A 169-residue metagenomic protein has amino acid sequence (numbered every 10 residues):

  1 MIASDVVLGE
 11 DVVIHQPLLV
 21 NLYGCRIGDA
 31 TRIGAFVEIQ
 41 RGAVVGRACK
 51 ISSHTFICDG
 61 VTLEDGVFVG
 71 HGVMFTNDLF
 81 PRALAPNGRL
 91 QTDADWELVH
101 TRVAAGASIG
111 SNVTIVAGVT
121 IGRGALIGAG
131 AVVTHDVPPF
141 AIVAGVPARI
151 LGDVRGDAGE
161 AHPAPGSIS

Functional and structural regions predicted by a protein language model:
M1-S4, I14-I27, R32-V119, V146-P147 (+1 more regions): Flexible, glycine/small-residue-enriched loop-and-beta-strand segment within the central core of proteins
V119-D136, F140-I142: C-terminal/domain-terminus segments
S167-S169: Long, charged amphipathic helices and adjacent flexible linkers at domain junctions
